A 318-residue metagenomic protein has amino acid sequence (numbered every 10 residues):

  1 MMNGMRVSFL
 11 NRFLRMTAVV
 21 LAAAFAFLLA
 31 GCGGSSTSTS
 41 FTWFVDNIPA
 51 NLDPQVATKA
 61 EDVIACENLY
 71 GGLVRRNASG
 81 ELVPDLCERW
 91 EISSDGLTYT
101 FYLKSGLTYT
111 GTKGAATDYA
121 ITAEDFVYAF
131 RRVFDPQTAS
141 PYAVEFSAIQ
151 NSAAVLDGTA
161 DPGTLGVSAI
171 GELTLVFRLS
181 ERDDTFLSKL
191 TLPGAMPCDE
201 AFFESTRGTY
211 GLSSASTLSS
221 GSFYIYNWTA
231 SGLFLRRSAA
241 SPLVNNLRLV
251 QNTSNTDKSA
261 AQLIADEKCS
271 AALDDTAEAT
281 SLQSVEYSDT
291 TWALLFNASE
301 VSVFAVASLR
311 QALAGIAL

Functional and structural regions predicted by a protein language model:
L28-G31: C-terminal motif of bacterial Sec signal peptides marking the signal peptidase cleavage site
S38-A50, T98-Y102, F126-A129, L175-V176 (+3 more regions): Short, well-ordered beta-strand elements
F44-S94, L218-S219: N-terminal lobe/hinge region of extracytoplasmic solute-binding protein
G80-T108, A139-A201: Surface-exposed ligand-recognition segments of extracellular binding domains, strongest in the long/variable loop
R89-E145, V303-A305, R310: Aromatic- and charge-enriched surface segment that lines or borders ligand/interaction sites
A123-Y128, E172-V176, N246, D266 (+1 more regions): Alpha-helical secondary-structure segments
P162-T164, E172-L173, R178-V244: Gly/Pro-rich hinge or "lid" segments in bacterial periplasmic/extracellular proteins
E204, S231-A279: Ligand-site clamp/hinge motif
